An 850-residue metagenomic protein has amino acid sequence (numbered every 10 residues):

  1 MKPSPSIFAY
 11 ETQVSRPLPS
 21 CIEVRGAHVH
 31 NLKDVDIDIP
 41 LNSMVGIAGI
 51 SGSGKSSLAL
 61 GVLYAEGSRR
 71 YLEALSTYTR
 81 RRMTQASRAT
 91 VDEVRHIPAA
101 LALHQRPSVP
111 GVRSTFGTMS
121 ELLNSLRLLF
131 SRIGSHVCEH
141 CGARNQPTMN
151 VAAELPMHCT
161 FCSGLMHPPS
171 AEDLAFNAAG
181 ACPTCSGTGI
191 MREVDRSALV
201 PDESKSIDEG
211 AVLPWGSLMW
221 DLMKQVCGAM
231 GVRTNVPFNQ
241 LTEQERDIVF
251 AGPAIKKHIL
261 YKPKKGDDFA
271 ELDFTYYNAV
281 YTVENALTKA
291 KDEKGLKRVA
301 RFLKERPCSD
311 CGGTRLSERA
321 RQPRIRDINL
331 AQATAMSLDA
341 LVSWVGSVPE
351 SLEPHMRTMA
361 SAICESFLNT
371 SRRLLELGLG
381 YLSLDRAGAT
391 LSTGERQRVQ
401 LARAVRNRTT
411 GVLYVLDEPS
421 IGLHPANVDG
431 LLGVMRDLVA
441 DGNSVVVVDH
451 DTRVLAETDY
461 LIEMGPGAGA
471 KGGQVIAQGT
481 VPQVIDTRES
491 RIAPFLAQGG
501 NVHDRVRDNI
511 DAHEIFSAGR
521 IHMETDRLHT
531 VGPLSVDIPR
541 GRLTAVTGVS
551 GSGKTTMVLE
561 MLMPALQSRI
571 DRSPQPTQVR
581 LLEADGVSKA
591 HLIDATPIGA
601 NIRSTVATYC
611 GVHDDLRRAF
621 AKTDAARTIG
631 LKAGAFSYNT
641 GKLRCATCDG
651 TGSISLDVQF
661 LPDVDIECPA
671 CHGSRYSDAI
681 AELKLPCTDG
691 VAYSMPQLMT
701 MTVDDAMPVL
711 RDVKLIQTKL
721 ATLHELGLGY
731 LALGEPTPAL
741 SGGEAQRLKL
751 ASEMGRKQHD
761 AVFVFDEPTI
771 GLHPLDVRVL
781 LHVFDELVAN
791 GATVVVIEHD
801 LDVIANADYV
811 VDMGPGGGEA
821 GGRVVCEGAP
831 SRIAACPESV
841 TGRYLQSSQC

Functional and structural regions predicted by a protein language model:
M1-C850: Conserved phosphate-binding elements of NTP-dependent enzyme cores
